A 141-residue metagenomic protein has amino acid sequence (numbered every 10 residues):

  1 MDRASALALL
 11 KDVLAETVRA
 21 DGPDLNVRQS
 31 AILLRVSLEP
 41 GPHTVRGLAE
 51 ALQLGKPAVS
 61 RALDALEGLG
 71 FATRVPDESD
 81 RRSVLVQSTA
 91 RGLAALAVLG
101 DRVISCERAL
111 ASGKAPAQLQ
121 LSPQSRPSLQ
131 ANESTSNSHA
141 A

Functional and structural regions predicted by a protein language model:
M1-V27, A141: N-terminal leader segment of winged-helix/HTH proteins
R3-A4, R19-D21, A31, D64-A65 (+1 more regions): Short, flexible segments with low predicted structural confidence
V13, T17, V98-A141: Amphipathic alpha-helical dimerization/coiled-coil segments that flank or bridge DNA-binding/regulatory modules
A15-G55: N-terminal helix-turn-helix DNA-binding core of bacterial DNA-binding proteins
P42-V84: Canonical helix-turn-helix DNA-binding module
E78-L99: Basic, amphipathic "hinge/linker" alpha-helix immediately C-terminal to the N-terminal HTH DNA-binding motif
